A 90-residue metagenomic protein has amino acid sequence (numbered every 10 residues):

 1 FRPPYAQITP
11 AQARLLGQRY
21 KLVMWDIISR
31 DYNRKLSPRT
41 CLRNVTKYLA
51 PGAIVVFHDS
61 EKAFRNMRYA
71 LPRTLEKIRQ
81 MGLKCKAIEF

Functional and structural regions predicted by a protein language model:
F1, L22, V55, I78: Conserved, mostly hydrophobic/aromatic
F1-Q7: Hydrophobic, well-structured mid-protein blocks that either form specific transmembrane helices
R2, V56, A87-E89: Short beta-strand segments
A6, V55-D59: Histidine-centered catalytic micro-motifs
Q7, Q12-Y48, G82-F90: His/Asp/Glu-enriched short active-site or ligand-binding loop at hydrolase and phosphoryl-transfer sites
R34, K62-A63: Acidic/histidine-rich helix-loop elements that form or flank divalent-metal/phosphate-binding sites at the catalytic
R65-F90: C-terminal domain-boundary segment and adjacent tail
